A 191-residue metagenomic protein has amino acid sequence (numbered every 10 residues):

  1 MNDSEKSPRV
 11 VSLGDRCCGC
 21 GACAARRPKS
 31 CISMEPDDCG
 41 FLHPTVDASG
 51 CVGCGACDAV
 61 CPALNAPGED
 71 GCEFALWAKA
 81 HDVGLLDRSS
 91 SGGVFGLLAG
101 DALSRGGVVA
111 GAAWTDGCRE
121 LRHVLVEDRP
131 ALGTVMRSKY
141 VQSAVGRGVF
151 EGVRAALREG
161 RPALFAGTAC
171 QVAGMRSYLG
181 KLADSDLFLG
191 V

Functional and structural regions predicted by a protein language model:
M1-G19: Long terminal accessory regions outside catalytic cores
E5-K6, S30, W77, H81: Generic signal for short, ordered secondary-structure residues within or immediately flanking folded domains
V10-L13, A22-T45, A56-C72: Iron-sulfur cluster-binding cysteine motifs and their immediate structural context in ferredoxin-like electron-transfer
G14-C17, A25-P28, G92-G93, Q171: Short amphipathic alpha-helical surface micro-motifs
S49-G50: Short, charged amphipathic alpha-helical surface segments
P62, G68-V191: Iron-sulfur-associated redox domains of electron-transfer enzymes in respiratory and anaerobic energy metabolism
